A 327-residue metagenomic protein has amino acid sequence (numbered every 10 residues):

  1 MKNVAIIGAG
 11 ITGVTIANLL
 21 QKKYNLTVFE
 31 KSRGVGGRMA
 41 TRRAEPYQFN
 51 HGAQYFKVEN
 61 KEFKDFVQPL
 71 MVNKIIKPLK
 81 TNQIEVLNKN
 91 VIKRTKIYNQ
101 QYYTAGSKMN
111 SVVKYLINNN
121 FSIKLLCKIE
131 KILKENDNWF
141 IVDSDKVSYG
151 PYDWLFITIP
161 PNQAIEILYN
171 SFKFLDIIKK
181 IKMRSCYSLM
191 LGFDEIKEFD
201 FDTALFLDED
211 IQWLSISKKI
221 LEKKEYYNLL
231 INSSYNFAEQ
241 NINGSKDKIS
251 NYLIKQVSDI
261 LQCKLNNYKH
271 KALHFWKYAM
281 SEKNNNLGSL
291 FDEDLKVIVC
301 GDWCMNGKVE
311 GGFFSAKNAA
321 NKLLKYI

Functional and structural regions predicted by a protein language model:
K2-V28, A320-L324: N-terminal Rossmann-like FAD-binding beta1-loop-alpha1 element of flavoenzymes
L19-A44: Glycine-rich FAD pyrophosphate-binding loop
G36, S148-D202, C263: Central helical "cap/lid" subdomain
T41-I84: N-terminal FAD cofactor-binding segment of flavoenzymes
Y55-E59, I92-Y115, N243-I249: Short beta-strand to alpha-helix junction loop
L125-F140: A conserved short coil-to-beta-strand element within the FAD-binding core of flavoproteins
M190-N241, K248, Y252, Q256-L261: Active-site substrate-recognition segment that forms the wall of the catalytic cavity or substrate channel
N251-Y252, S258-L295: Flavin (FAD/FMN) cofactor-binding core of flavoprotein oxidoreductases
